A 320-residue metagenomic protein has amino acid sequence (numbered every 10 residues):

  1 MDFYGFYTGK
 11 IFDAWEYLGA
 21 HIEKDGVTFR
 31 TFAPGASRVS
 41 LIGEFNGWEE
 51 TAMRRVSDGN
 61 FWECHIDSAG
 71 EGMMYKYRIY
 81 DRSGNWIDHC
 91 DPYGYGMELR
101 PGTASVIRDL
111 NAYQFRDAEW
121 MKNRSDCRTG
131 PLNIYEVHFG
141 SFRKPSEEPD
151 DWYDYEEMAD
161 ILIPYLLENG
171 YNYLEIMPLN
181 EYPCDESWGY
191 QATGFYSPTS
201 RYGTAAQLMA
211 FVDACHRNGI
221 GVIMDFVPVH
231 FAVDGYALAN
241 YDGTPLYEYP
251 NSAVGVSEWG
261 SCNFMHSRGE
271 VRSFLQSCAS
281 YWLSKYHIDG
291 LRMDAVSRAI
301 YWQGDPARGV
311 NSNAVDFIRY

Functional and structural regions predicted by a protein language model:
M1-T28, W48, V56-E136, S141-D150 (+1 more regions): The feature marks proteins involved in alpha-glucan
F32-V39, N46-W48: Short proline/glycine-enriched turn/loop motifs at strand-loop junctions of beta-rich domains
V39-L41, Y75: Short beta-strand elements bearing conserved aromatic residues within extracellular beta-rich modules
A52-V56, G309: Short, surface-exposed polybasic-and-hydrophobic patches located at secondary-structure transitions
E119-T129, H138-I288, A295-V310, D316-F317: Substrate-binding/active-site clefts of carbohydrate-active enzymes
